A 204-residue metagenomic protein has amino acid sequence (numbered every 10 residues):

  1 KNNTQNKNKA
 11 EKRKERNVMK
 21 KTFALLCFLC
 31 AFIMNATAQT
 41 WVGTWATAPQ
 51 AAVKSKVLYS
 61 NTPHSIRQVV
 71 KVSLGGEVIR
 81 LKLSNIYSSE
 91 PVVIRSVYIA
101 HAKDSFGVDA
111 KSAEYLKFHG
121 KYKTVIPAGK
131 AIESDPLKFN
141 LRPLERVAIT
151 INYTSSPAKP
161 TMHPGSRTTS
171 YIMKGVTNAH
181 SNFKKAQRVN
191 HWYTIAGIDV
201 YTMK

Functional and structural regions predicted by a protein language model:
K1-N2, S170: Intrinsically disordered, low-complexity N-terminal regions enriched in serine/proline/glycine with scattered basic
N2-N8: Intrinsic-disorder-associated, low-complexity terminal segments enriched in Asp/Asn/His/Tyr and depleted of Lys/Arg
T4, R13-T40: Bacterial Sec-dependent N-terminal signal peptides
A38-K204: N-terminal secretory targeting modules
